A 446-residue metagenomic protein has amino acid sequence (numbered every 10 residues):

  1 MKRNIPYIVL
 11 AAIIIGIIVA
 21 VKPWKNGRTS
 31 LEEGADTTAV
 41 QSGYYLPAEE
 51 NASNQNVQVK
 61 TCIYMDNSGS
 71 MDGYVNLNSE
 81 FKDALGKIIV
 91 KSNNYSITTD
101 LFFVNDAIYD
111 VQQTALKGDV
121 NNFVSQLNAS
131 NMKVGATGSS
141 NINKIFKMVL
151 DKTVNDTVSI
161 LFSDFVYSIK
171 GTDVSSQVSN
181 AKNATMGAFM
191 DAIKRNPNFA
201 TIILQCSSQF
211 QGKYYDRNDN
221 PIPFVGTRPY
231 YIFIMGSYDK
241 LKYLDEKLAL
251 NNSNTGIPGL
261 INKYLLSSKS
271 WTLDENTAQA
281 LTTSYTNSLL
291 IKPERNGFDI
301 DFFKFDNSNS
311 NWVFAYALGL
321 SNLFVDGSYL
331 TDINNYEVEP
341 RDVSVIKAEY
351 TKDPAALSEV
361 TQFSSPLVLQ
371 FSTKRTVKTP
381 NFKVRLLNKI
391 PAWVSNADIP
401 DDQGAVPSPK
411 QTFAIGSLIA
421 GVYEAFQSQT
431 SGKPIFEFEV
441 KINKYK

Functional and structural regions predicted by a protein language model:
R3-L10, I14-C62, G69-V75, F436-K446: Acidic, polar low-complexity linker/tail segments
S53-Q113, D156-S163, T201-I203: Von Willebrand factor
M71-V75, Y109-T114, Y167-V178, F210-D216 (+1 more regions): Extracytoplasmic/secreted cell-surface and envelope-processing proteins
N76-I88, A129-K147, V174-A192: Well-ordered, non-membrane alpha-helical segments in soluble/globular domains
V90-D100, N183-I202, K240: Structural alpha-beta junctions
Y109-V158, Y167-S168: Von Willebrand factor
R195-A315: Eukaryote-biased recognition of electropositive, low-complexity segments and basic polyanion/acidic-motif-binding
Q279-K446: Extended non-globular C-terminal regions
